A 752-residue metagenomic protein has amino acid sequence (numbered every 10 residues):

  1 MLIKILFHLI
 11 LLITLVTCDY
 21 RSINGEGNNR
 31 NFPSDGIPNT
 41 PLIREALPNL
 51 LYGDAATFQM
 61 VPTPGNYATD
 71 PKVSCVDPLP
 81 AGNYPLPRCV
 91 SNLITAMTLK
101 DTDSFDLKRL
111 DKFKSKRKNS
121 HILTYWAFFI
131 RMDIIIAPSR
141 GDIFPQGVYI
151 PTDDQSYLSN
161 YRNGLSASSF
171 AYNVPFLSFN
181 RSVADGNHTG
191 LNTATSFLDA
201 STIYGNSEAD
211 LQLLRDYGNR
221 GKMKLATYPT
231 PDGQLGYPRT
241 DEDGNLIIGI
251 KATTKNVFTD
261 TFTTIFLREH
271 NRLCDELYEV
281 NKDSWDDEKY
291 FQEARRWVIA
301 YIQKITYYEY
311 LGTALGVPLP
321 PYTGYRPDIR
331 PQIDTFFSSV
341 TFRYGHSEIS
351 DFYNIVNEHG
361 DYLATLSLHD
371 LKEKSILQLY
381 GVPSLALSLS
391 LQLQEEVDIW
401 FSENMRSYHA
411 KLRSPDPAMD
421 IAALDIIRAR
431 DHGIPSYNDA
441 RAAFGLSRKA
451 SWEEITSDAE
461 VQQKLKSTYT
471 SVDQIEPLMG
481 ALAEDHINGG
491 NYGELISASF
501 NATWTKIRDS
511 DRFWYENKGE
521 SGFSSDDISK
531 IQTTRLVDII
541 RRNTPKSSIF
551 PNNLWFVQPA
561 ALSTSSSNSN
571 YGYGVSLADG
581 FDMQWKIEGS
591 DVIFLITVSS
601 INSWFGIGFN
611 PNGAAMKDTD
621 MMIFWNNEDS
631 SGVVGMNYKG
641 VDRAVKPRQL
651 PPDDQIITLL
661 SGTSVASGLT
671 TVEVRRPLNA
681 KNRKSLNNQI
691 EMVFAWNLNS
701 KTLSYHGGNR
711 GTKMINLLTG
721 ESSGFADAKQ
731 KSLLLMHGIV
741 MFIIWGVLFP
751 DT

Functional and structural regions predicted by a protein language model:
L2-C18: Cleavable N-terminal signal peptides of Sec/SRP-targeted secreted and luminal proteins
C18-E276, E293-A423, I427, D431-A440 (+2 more regions): N-terminal accessory/cap region of cofactor-dependent oxidoreductases and related radical enzymes
I136, R448-K449, A680-K684: Substrate-binding/catalytic groove segments of enzymes that remodel or degrade extracellular structural polymers
L277-N281: Secondary-structure edge/capping motif, primarily at the C-terminal ends of alpha-helices and the immediately following
D287-Y290: Mobile, glycine-rich extracellular loop/lid and propeptide segments that shape or gate substrate/ligand access
W452-T468, D620-E628: Short linear loop/turn motifs
T564-A728: Extracellular-facing/secreted segment signature in eukaryotic proteins
A728-T752: Hydrophobic alpha-helical transmembrane segments corresponding to the first two to three helices of multi-pass helical
